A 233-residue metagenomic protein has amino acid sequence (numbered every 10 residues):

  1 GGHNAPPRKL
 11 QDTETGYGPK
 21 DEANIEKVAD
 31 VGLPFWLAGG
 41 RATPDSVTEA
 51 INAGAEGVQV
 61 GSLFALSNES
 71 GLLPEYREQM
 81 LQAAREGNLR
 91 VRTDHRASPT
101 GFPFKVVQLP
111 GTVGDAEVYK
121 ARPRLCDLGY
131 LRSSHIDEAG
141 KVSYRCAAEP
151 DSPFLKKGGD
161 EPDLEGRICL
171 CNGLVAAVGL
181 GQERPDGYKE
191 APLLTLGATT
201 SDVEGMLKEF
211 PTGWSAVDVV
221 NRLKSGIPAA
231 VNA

Functional and structural regions predicted by a protein language model:
G1-E22, A29-P34, A42, N52-A233: Conserved active-site-proximal phosphate/metal-binding subdomains
T43-V47: Short glycine/serine/threonine-rich phosphate/pyrophosphate-binding segments that cradle anionic phosphate groups
